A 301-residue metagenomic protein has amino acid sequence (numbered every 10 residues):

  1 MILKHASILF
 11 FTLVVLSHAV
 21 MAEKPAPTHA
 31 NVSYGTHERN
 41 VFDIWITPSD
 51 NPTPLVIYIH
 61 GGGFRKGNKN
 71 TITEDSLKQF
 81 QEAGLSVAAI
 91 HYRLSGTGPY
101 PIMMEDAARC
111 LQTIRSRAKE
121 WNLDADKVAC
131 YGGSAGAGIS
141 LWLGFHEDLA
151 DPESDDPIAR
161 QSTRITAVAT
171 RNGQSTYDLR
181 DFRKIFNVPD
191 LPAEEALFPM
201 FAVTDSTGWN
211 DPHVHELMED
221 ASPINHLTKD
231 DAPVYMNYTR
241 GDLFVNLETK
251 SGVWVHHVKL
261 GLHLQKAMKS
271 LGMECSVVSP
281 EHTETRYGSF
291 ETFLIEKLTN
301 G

Functional and structural regions predicted by a protein language model:
E23-D50, T228: N-terminal cap/lid segment of alpha/beta-hydrolase-fold proteins
H37, L179-H226, A232, H256: Mobile cap/lid helix-loop segments that gate and shape the active-site cleft of serine hydrolases
D43, V234-T249, V258-G301: C-terminal catalytic histidine-bearing segment of alpha/beta-hydrolase fold enzymes
P52-G63: Short beta-strand element of the alpha/beta-hydrolase
G63-T71, V87, T113: Serine-hydrolase catalytic-loop signature spanning alpha/beta hydrolases and amidase-signature enzymes
N70-A88: Short amphipathic alpha-helix adjacent to the substrate-entry channel of hydrolases
P99-K119: Alpha/beta-hydrolase active-site loop
Q112-N187: Primarily recognizes the serine-hydrolase "nucleophile elbow" in alpha/beta-hydrolase and SGNH/GDSL folds
